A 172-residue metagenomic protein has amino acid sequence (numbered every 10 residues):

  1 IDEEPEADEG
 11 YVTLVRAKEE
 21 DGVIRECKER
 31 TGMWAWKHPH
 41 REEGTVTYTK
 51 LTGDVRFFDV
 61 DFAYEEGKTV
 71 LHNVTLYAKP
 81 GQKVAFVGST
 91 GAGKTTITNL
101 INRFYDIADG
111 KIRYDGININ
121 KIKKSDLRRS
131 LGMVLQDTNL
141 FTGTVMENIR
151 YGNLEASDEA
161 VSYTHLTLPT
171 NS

Functional and structural regions predicted by a protein language model:
I1-T13: Cytosolic ends of transmembrane helices, especially the final helix of ABC transmembrane type-1 domains
V12-L166: ABC-type nucleotide-binding domain
T167-S172: A short, hydrophobic C-terminal helix/tail in secreted or cell-surface proteins
